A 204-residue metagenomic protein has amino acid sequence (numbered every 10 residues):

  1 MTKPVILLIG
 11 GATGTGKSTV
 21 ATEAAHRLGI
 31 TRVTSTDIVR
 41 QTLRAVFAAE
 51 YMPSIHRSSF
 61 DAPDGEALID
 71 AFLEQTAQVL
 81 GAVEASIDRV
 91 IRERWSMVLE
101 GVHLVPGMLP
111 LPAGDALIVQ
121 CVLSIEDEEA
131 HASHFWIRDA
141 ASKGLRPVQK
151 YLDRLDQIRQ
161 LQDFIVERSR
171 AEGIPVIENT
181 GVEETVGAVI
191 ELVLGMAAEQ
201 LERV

Functional and structural regions predicted by a protein language model:
M1-I6: Extreme N-terminal, non-catalytic leader segments that precede Walker-type/kinase nucleotide-binding cores
L7-H26: Glycine-rich phosphate-binding P-loop
A25-T36: Post-Walker A helix-loop "phosphate-sensing" segment adjacent to the P-loop in P-loop NTPases
I30, G114-V119, E172-I174: Short glycine-/polar-rich loops that comprise or flank the Walker A/P-loop and associated switch/sensor motifs
R32-V33, R44-S96: Conserved nucleotide-sensing/catalytic segment adjacent to the nucleotide-binding pocket in NTP-handling enzymes
A49-I55, D115-L117, R138-D139, G195-M196: Short, hinge-like loop/turn segments at secondary-structure boundaries
A116-D163: A glycine- and Lys/Arg-enriched "phosphate-lid" helix/loop adjacent to the NTP-binding pocket of small-molecule kinases
D163-V204: NTP-dependent small-molecule kinase module
